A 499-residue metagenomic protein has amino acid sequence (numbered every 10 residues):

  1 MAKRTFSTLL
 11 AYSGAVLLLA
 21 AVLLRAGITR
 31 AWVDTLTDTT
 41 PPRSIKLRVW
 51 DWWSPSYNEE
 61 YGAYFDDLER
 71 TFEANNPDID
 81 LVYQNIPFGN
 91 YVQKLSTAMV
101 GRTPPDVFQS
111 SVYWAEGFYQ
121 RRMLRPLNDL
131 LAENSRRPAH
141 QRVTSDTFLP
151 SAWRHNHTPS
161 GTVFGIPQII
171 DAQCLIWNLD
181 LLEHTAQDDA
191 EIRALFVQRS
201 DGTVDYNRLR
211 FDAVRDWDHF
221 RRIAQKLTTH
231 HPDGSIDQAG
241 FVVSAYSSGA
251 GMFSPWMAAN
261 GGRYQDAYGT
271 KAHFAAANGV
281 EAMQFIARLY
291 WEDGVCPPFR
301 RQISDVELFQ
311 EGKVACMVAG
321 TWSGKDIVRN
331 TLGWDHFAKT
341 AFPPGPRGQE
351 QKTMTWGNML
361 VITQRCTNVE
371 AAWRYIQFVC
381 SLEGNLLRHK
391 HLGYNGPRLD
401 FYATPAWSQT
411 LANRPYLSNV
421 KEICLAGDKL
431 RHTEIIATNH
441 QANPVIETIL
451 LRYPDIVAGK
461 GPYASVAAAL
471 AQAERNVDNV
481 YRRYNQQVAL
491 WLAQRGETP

Functional and structural regions predicted by a protein language model:
A2-M123, N134-S145, A186-T203, G459-P499: Conserved N-terminal structural module of periplasmic/extracytoplasmic solute-binding proteins
W32-L36, T340-F342, K390-L451, D455-I456 (+1 more regions): Long, aromatic- and glycine/proline-rich binding clefts that accommodate carbohydrate-like moieties
A74, D80, H157, L181 (+2 more regions): Extracytoplasmic/periplasmic substrate-recognition and gating elements
N85-K94, R215-H219, P298-E311: Short helix-initiation/N-cap motifs at beta->coil->alpha
V112-C174, G249, H336-P343, L411 (+1 more regions): Hinge/lid segment of periplasmic solute-binding proteins
N128-T147, I192, Q198-A213, G240-V243 (+5 more regions): Short, solvent-exposed loop/beta-turn-alpha elements that line the ligand-binding surface or hinge of extracytoplasmic
H155-I169, Q173-L175, R199-A272, V314: Extracytoplasmic/periplasmic solute-binding protein
R221-Q225, W256, G262, A267-R300 (+2 more regions): Glycine-centered hinge/linker elements that transmit conformational signals in sensory and ligand-binding systems
